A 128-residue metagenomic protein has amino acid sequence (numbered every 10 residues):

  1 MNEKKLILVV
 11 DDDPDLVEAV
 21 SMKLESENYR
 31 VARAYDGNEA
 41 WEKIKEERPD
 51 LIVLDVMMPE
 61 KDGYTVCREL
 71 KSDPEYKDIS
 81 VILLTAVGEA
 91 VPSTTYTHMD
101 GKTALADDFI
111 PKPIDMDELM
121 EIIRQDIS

Functional and structural regions predicted by a protein language model:
M1-L6, D115-S128: Non-catalytic signal-transmission and effector/linker regions of two-component phosphorelay proteins
E18-S26: Charged docking surfaces used in two-component/phosphorelay signaling
N28-Y35, K43: Short hydrophobic/Thr-rich beta-strand motif most characteristic of the beta2 strand and flanking loop of CheY-like
Y35-E39, D62-R68: Acidic catalytic/metal-coordinating carboxylates
E47-V53: Active-site beta3 strand of CheY-like receiver
D55, T85: Active-site residues of response regulator receiver
M58: Receiver (REC) domain active-site loop signature in two-component systems and cognate sites in sensor histidine kinases
T65, G88-I110, D117, E121: Alpha4 helix (beta4-alpha4-beta5 surface) of REC/receiver domains from two-component response regulators
